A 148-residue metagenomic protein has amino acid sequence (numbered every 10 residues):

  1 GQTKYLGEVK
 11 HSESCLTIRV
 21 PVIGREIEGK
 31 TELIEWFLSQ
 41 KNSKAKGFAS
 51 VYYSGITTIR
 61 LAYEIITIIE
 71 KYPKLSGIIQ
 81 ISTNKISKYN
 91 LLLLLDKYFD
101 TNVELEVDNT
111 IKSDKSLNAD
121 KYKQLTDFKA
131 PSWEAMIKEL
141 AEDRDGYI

Functional and structural regions predicted by a protein language model:
G1, Y5, V9-Y53, I59-R60: NAD(P)-dependent short-chain dehydrogenase/reductase
L6, K10, E32-W36, R60-T67 (+4 more regions): Alpha-helical elements of Rossmann-like donor-binding domains used by nucleotide-donor carbohydrate transfer enzymes
H11-L16, K41-K44, K74, K97-T101 (+1 more regions): Short glycine/proline-enriched coil/turn segments at helix->beta-strand junctions
L16-I18, I79, P131: Hydrophobic/aromatic beta-strand patches that form the interior of the parallel beta-sheet core in alpha/beta enzyme
G47-Y52, G77-I86, L125: Glycine-rich Rossmann NAD(P)(H)-binding loop
Y53-I56, I86, L117, F128-P131: Residue-level signal for the nucleotide or nucleotide-sugar donor/cofactor binding architecture
A62-A119, I148: Mid/C-terminal beta-alpha module of Rossmann-like enzyme folds, strongest in SDR-family dehydrogenases/epimerases
P131-I148: Amphipathic terminal alpha-helices
